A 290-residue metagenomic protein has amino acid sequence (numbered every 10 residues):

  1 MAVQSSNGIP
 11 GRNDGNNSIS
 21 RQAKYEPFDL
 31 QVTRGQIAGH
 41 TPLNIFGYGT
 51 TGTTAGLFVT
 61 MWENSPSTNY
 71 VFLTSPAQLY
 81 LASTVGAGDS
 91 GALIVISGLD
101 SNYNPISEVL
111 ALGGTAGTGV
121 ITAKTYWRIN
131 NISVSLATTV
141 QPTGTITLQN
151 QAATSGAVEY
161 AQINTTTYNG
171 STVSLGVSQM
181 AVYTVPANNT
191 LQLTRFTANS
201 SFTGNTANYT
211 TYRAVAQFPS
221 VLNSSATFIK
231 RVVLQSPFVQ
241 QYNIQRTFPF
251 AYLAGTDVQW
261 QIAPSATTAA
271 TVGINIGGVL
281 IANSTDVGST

Functional and structural regions predicted by a protein language model:
A2-G8, R21-R128, S135-T290: Beta-strand-centric surfaces of beta-sandwich/beta-rich domains
